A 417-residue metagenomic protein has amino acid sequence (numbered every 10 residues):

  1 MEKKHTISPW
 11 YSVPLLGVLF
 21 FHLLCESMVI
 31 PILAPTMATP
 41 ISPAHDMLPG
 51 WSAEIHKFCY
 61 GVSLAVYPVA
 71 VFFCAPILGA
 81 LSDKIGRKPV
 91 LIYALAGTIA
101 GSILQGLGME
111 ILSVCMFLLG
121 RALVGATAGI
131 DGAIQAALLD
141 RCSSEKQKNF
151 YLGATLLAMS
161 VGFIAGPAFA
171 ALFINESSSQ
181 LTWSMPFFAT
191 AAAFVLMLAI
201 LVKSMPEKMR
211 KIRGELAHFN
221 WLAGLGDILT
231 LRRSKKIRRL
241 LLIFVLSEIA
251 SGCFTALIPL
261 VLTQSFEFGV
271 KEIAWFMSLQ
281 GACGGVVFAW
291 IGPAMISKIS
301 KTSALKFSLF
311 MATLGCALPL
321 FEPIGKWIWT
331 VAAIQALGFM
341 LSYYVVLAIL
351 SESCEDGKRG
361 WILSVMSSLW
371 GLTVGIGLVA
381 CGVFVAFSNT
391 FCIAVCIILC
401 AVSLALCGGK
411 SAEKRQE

Functional and structural regions predicted by a protein language model:
E2-S8, E207-L242: Juxtamembrane intracellular "pre-TM" segments in multi-pass secondary transporters
F20, G101, S113-G129, W327-L341: Hydrophobic core of transmembrane alpha-helices in multi-pass small-molecule transporters, especially MFS/SLC-type
I32-K57, A256-E272: Short amphipathic helix-loop junctions that connect adjacent transmembrane helices in Major Facilitator Superfamily/SLC
G61-G79, S278-F288: Central cavity-lining transmembrane alpha-helices of secondary-active solute carriers, predominantly the Major
F73-G86, V287-K301, V385: Helix-to-loop junctions at the C-terminal end of transmembrane segments in multipass secondary transporters
A96-I111, M311-P323: C-terminal ends and interior cores of transmembrane alpha-helices in multi-pass membrane transporters/permeases
G120-A158: Cytoplasmic helix-loop-helix junction between adjacent transmembrane helices in 12-TM secondary transporters
F150-A170, L369-G377: Glycine-rich segments within core transmembrane alpha-helices of 12-TM secondary carriers
